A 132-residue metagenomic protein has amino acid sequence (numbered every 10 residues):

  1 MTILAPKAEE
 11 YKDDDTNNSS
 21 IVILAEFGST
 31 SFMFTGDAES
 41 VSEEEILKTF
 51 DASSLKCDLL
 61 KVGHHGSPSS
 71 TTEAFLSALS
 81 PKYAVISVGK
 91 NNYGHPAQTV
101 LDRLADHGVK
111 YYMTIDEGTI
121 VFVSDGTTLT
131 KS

Functional and structural regions predicted by a protein language model:
M1-L59, D116-S132: Core dinuclear metal-dependent hydrolase active-site scaffold
E43-T119: Cap/insert and terminal regions of metallo-dependent hydrolase folds
